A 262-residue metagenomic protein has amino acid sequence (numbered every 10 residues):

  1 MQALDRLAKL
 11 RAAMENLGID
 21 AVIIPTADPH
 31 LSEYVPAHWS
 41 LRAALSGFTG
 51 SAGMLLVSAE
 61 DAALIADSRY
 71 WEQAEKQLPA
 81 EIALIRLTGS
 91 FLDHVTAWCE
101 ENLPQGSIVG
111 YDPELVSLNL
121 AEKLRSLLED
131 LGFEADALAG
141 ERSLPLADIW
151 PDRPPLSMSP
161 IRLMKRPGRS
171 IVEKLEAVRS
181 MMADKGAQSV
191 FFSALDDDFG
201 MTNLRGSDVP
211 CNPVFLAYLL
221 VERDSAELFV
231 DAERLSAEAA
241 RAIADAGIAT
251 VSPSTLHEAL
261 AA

Functional and structural regions predicted by a protein language model:
M1-P104, V116, L120-A259: N-terminal accessory/capping or targeting/presequence segment of soluble
